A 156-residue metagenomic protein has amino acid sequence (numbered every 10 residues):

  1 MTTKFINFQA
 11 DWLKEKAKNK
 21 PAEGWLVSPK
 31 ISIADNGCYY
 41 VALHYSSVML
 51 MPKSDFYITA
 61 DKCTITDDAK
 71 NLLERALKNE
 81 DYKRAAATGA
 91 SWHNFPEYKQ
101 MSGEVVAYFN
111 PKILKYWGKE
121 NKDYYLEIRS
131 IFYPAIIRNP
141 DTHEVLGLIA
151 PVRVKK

Functional and structural regions predicted by a protein language model:
M1-K156: DNA polymerase processivity clamps
